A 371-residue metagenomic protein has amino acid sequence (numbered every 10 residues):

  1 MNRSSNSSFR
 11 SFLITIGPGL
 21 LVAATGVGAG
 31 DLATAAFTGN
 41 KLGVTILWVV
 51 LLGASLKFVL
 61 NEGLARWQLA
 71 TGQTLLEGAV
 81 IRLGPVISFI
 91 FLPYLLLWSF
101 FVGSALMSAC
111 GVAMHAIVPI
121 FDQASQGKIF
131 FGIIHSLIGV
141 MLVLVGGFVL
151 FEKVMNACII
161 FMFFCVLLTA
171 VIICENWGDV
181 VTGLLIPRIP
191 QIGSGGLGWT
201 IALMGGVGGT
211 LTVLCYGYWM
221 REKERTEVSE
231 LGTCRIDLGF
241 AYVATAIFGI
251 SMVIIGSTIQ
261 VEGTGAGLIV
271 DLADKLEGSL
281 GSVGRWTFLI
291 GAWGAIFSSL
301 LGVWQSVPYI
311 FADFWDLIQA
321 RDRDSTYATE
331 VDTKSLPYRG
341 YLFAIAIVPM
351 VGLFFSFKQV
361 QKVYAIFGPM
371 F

Functional and structural regions predicted by a protein language model:
M1-D31, W199, R225-S229, T233-F240: Membrane-interface "cap" regions at the ends of multi-pass membrane proteins
V22, V49-V80, I90-A105: Juxtamembrane transmembrane-helix boundary signature
T34-G39, E62-I87, V112-D122, V261-S279 (+1 more regions): Flexible loop linkers connecting adjacent transmembrane helices in multi-pass alpha-helical membrane transporters
F58-A70, M220-E224, V243-D271: Extracellular/periplasmic helix-exit of transmembrane alpha-helices
S88-D122, G132, I296-W315, V351-Q359: Hydrophobic transmembrane alpha-helices that form the core helical bundles of multi-pass secondary transporters
L92, I117-L144, I160-L167, D332-V351: Transmembrane alpha-helical segments of multi-pass small-molecule transport proteins
V143-I173, A365-F371: Membrane-interface loop-to-helix entry segments
I160-P190, T200-I201, G206-Y218: Hydrophobic alpha-helical segments and their helix-loop junctions in multi-pass secondary transporters
